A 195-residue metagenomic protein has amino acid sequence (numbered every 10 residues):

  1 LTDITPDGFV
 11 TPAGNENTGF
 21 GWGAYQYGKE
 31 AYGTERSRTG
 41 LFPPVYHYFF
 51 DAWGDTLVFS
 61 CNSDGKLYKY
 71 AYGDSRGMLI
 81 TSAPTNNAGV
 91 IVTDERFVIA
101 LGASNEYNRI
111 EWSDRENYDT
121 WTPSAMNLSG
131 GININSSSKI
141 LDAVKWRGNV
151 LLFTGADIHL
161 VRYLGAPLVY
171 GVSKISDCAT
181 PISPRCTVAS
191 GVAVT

Functional and structural regions predicted by a protein language model:
L1-T195: Recognizes the extracellular SEMA beta-propeller fold with strongest preference for semaphorin/plexin SEMA domains
